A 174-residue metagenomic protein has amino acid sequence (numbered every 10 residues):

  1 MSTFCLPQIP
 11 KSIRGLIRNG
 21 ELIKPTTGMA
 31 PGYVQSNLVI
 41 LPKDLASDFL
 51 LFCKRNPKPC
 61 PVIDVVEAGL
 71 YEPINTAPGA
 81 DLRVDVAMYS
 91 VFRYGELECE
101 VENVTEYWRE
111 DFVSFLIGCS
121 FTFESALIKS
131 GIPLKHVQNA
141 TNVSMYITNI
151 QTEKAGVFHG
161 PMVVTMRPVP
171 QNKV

Functional and structural regions predicted by a protein language model:
S2-G118, I128-K129, L134, M162-V174: Metallocofactor- and cofactor-centric catalytic cores in central/energy metabolism, strongly enriched
T122: Short alpha-helical
V137-F158, V169-P170: Long, charge-dense
